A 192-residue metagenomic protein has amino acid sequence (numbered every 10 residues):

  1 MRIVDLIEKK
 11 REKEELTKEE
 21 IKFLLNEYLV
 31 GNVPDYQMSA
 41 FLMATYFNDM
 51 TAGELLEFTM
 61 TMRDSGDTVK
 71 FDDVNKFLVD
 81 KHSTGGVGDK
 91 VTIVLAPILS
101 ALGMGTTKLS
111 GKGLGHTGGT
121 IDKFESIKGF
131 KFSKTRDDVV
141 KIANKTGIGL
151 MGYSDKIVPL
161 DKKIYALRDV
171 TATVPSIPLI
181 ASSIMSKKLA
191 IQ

Functional and structural regions predicted by a protein language model:
M1-G88: Acidic, glycine/proline-rich low-complexity segments that act as flexible tails and inter-domain linkers
F77-G118: Glycine/serine-rich anion-binding loops at beta->alpha junctions that coordinate negatively charged ligand groups
D80, T106-S110, F132-T135, L150-Y153: General beta-strand structural signal in soluble alpha/beta enzymes
L95-P97, K112, D138-V140, T173 (+1 more regions): A generic local secondary-structure boundary/capping motif
G111, K123-F130, Y165-S176: Flexible, glycine/proline-enriched loop segments at strand-loop-helix junctions that form or flank small-ligand binding
G113-T117, V139-K141, I157-P159: Short gly/pro/ser/thr-enriched loop/turn and capping motifs at secondary-structure boundaries
K123-G149: A glycine-rich helix N-cap at a beta->alpha junction
V158-Q192: Active-site/ligand-binding-proximal alpha/beta "capping" segment
